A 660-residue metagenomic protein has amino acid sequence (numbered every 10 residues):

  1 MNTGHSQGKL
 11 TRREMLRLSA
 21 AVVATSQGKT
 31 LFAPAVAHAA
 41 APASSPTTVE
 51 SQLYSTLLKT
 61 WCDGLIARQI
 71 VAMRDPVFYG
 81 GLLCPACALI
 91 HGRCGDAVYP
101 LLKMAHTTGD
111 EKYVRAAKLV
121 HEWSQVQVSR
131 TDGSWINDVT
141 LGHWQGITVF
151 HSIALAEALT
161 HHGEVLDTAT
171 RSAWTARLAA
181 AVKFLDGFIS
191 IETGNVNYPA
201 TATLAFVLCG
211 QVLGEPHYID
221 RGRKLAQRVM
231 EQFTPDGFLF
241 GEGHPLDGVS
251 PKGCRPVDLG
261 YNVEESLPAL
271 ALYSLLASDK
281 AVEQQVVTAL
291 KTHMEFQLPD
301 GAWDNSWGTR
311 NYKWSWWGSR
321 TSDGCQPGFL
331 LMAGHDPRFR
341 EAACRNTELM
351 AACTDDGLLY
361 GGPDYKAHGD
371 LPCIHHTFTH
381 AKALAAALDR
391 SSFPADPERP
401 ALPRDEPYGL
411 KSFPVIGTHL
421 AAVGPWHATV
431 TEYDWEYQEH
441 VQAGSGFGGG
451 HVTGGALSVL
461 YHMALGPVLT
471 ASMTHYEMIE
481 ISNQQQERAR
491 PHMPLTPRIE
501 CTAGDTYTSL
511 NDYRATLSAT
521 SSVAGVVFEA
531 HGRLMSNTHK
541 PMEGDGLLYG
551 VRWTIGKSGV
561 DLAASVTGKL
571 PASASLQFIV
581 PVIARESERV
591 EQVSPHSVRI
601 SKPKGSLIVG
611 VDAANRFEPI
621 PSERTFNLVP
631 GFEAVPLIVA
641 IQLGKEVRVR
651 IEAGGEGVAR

Functional and structural regions predicted by a protein language model:
N2-S26: N-terminal secretory signal peptides and thylakoid transit peptides that target proteins across membranes
V22, A39-D96, K103, T107 (+2 more regions): Low-complexity, Ser/Thr/Pro/Gly-enriched N-terminal "stalk/linker" regions
T30-A40: Signal peptide processing junction and immediate N-terminal pro/mature segment of secreted/exported proteins
L53-G81, A97, T131, E157 (+9 more regions): Carbohydrate-active enzymes and regulators
A86-H106, D110-V282, R310-G318: Aromatic-lined, polymer-binding surfaces characteristic of secreted/periplasmic polysaccharide-degrading enzymes
K280-Q284, M294-P603: Extended polysaccharide-engagement surfaces of secreted carbohydrate-active enzymes
Q592-S622: A surface/secretory-pathway sequence property marking extracellular, secreted, or lumenal proteins enriched
D612-R660: Beta-strand-rich recognition/accessory modules
